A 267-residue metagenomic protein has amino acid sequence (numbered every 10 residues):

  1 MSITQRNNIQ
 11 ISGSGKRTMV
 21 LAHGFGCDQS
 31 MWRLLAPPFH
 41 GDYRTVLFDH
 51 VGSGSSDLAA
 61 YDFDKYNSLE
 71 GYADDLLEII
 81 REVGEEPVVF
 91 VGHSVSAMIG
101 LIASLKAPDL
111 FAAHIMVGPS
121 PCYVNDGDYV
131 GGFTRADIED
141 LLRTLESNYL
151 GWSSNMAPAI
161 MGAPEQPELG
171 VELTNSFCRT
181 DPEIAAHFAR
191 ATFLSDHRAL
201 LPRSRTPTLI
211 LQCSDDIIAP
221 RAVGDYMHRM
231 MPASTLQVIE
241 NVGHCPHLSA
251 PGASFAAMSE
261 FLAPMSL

Functional and structural regions predicted by a protein language model:
Q5, P37, V46-V95, A256: Active-site loop/oxyanion-hole signature of alpha/beta-hydrolase fold enzymes
K16, G24-C27, S94: Active-site glycine-rich loops that stabilize anionic/oxyanionic intermediates across multiple enzyme folds
G24-L34, T45: Serine-hydrolase catalytic-loop signature spanning alpha/beta hydrolases and amidase-signature enzymes
L101-K106, L110-S147: Flexible "cap/lid" loop of the alpha/beta hydrolase fold
N125, Y129-F133, R143-R203: Conserved alpha/beta-hydrolase catalytic His-Asp/Glu region
S204, I210-Q212: Short beta-strand/loop motif that positions the catalytic acidic residue of the alpha/beta-hydrolase fold
D215-A219: Acidic catalytic loop of the alpha/beta-hydrolase fold
S234-L267: Catalytic active-site module of serine/aspartate enzymes centered on a nucleophile-bearing elbow/loop
